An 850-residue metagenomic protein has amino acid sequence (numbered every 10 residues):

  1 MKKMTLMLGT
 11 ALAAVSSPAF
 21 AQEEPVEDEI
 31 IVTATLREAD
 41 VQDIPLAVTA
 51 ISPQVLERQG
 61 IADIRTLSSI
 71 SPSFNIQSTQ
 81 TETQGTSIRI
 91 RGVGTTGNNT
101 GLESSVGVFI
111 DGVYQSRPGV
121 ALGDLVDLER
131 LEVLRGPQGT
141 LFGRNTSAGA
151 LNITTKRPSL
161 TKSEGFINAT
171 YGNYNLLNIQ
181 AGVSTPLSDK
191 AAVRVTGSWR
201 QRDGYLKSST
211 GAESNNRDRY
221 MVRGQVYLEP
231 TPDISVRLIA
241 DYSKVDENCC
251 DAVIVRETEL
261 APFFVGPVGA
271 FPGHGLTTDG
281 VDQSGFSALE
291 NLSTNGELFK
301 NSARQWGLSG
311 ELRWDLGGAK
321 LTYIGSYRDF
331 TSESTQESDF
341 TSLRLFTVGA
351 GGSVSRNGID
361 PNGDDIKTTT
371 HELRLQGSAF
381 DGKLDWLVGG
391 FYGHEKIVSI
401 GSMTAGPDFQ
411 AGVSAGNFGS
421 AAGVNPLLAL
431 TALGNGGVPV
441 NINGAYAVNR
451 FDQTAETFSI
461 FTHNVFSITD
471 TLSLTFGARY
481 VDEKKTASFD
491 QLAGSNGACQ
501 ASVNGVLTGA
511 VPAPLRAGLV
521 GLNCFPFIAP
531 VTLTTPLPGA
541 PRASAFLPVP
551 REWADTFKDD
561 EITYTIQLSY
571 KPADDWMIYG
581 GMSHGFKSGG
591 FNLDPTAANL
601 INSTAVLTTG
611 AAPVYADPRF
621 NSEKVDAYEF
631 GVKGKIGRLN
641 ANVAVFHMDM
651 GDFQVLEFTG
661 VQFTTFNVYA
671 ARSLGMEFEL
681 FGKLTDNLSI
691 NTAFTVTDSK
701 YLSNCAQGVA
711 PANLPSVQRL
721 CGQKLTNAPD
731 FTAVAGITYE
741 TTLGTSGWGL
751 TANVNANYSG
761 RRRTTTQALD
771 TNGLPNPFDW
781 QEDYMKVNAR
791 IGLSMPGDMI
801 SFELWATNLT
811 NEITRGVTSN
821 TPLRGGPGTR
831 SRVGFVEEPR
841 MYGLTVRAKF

Functional and structural regions predicted by a protein language model:
E24, T100-L102, P158-S163, L187-A191 (+9 more regions): Short loop/turn motifs that connect adjacent beta-strands in outer-membrane beta-barrel proteins
V26-L160, F630: Acidic, small-polar-rich N-terminal luminal/periplasmic segments of exported/outer-membrane proteins
D28, Q410, N687-I690, A756-N772 (+1 more regions): C-terminal beta-signal and adjacent terminal beta-strands/loops of Gram-negative outer-membrane beta-barrel proteins
E103-S105, R117, V126-R135, T140-V222 (+6 more regions): Outer-membrane beta-barrel translocator/receptor signature
N152, T161-K162, N168-T170, L177 (+8 more regions): Periplasmic-side early beta-strands and strand-to-turn transitions of outer-membrane beta-barrels
D203, A728-M795, T810-N811, L823: C-terminal beta-barrel architecture of Gram-negative outer-membrane proteins
E311-L316, K320-S326, T331-Q336, D574-K587 (+5 more regions): Membrane-embedded beta-barrel scaffold of Gram-negative outer-membrane proteins
G389, D470-T471, N640, V645-M650 (+2 more regions): Gram-negative outer-membrane beta-barrel transporters
